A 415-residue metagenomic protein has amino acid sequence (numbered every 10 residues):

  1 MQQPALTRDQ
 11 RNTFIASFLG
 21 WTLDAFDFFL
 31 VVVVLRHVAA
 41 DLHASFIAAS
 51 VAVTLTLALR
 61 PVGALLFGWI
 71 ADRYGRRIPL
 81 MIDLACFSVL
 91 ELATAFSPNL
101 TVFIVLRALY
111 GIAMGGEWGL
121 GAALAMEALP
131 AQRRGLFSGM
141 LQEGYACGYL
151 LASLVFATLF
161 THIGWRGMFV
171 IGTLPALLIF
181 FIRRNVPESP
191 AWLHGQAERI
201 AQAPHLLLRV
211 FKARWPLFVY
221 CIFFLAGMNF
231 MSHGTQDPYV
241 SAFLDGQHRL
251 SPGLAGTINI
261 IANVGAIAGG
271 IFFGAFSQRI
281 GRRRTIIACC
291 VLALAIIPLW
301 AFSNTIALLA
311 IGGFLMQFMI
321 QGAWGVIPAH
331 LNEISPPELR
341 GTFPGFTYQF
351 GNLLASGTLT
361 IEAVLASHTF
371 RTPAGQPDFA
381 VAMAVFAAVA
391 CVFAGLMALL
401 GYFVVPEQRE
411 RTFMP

Functional and structural regions predicted by a protein language model:
V32, W215-I267, A355-L359: Extracytoplasmic gate region of multi-pass secondary transporters
V32-V62, G253: Extracellular/periplasmic helix-loop-helix junction of adjacent transmembrane segments in MFS-like secondary
H43, G75, F96-V102, P130 (+2 more regions): Helix-breaking motifs and short loop linkers at transmembrane-helix boundaries and internal kinks in secondary membrane
T54-F67, I260-F272: Central cavity-lining transmembrane alpha-helices of secondary-active solute carriers, predominantly the Major
V62-P98, I280: Conserved MFS/SLC helix-loop-helix module at the cytosolic interface between two early adjacent transmembrane helices
L106-E143: Cytoplasmic helix-loop-helix junction between adjacent transmembrane helices in 12-TM secondary transporters
L141-R184: Helix-loop-helix hairpin linking two adjacent transmembrane segments in secondary transporters
S277, R283-I327: C-terminal transmembrane helical hairpin of 12-TM major facilitator-type secondary transporters
